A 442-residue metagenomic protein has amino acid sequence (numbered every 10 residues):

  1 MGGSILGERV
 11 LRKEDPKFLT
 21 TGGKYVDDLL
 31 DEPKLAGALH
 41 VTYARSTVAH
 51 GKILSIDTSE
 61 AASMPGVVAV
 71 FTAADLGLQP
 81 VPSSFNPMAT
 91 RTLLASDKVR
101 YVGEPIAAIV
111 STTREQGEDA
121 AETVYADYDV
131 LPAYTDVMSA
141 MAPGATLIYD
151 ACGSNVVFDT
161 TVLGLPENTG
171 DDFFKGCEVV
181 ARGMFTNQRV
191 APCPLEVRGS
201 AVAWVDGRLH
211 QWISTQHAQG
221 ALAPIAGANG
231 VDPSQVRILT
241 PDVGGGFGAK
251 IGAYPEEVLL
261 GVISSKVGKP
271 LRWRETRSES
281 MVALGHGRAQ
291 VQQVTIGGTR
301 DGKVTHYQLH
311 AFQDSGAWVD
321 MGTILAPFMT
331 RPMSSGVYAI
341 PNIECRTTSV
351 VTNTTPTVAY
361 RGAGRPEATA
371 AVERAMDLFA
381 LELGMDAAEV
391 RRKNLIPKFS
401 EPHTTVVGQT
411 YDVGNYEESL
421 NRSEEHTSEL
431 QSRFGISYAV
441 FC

Functional and structural regions predicted by a protein language model:
M1-N155, G183: Flexible, low-hydrophobicity surface segments
E8, K13-T20, N155-S200, A289-A375: Glycine-rich loop/linker segments at domain edges
K24, V48-H50, D75-G77, I106 (+11 more regions): Short, glycine-/Ser/Thr-/acidic-enriched flexible segments
Y43-F71, A108-Y128, S200-V267, I324-M333 (+4 more regions): Alpha-helical support elements that line or immediately flank enzyme active sites and cofactor-binding pockets
F71-E104, M138-D150, G220, I238-L259 (+4 more regions): Short, surface-exposed loop/turn segments at secondary-structure boundaries that line and modulate
A73, Q235-P241, G268-S278, T305-H310 (+4 more regions): Beta-strand segments within the central parallel beta-sheet cores of soluble alpha/beta enzyme folds
V99, V202, I263, I296-G297: A structural signal for short hydrophobic beta-strand segments in well-ordered beta-sheet cores
E425-C442: Single conserved hydrophobic/aromatic residue that forms the stacking wall/gate of nucleotide- or nucleobase-binding
